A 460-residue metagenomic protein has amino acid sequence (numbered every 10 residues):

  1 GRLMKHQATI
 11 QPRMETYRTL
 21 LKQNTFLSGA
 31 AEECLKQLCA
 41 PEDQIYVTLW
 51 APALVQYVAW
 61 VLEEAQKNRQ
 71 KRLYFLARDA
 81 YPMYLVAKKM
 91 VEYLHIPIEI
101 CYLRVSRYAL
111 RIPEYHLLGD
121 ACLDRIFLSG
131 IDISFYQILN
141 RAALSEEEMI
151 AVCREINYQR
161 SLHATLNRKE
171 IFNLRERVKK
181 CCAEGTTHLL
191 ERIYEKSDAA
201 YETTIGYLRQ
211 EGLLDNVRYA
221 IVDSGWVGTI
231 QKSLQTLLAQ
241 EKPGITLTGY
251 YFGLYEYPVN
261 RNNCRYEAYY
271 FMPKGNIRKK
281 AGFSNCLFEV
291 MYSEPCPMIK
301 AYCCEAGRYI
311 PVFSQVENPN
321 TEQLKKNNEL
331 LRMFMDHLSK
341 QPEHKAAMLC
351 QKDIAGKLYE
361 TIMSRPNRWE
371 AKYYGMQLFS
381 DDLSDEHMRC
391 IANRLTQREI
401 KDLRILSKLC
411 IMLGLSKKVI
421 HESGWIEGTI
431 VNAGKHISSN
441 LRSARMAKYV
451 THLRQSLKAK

Functional and structural regions predicted by a protein language model:
G1-K460: Long, low-complexity, Lys/Arg-enriched
